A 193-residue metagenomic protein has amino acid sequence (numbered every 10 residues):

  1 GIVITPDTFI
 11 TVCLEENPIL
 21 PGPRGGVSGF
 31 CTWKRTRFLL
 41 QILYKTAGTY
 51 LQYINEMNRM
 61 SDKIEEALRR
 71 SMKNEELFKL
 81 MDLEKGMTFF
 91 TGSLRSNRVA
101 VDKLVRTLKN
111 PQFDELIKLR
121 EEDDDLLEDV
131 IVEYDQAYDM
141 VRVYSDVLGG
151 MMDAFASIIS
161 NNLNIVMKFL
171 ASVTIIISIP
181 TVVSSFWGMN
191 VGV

Functional and structural regions predicted by a protein language model:
G1-F113, K118-L119, L126-V143: Peripheral, non-transmembrane regulatory/ligand-interaction domains of membrane transport proteins
V132-V193: Hydrophobic alpha-helical transmembrane segments and their immediately adjacent juxtamembrane loops
